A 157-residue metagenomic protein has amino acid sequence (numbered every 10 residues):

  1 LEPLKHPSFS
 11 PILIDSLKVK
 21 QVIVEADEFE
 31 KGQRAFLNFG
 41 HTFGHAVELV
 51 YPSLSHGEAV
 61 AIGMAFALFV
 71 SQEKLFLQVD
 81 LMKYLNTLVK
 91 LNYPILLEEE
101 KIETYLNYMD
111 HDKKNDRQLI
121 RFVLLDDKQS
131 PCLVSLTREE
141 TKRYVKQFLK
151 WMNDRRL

Functional and structural regions predicted by a protein language model:
L1-L37: Carboxylate- and glycine-rich phosphate/diphosphate-binding segment that chelates Mg2+/Mn2+
I12-K20, M64, L88, M109: Short alpha-helical scaffolding segments that buttress acidic/His motifs in well-ordered protein cores
I14-E25, P52, F69-E73, Y93 (+1 more regions): Generic secondary-structure signature for well-ordered alpha-helical cores
Q33-F39, S53-V60: Short glycine/threonine-rich catalytic loop with a Thr-x-Gly-x-Asp
F39, F43-V47: Active-site His/Glu-centered metal-binding helix of metallohydrolases
A46-L54: Catalytic Zn2+-binding segment of zinc metalloproteases
S55-Y93: Active-site pocket-lining segment
V79-L157: C-terminal charged capping/lid subdomain of soluble metabolic enzymes
